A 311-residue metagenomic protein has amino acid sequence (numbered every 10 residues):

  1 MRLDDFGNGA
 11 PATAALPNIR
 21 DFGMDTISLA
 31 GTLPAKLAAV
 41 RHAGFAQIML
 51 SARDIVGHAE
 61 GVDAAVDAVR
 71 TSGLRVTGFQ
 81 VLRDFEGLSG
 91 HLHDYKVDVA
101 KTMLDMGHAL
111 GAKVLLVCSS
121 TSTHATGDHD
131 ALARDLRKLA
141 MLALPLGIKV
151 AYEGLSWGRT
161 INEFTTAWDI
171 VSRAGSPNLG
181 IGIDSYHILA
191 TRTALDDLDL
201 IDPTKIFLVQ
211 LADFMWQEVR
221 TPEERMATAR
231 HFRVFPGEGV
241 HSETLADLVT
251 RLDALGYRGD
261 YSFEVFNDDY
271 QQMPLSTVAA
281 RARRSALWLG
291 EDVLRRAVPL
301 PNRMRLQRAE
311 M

Functional and structural regions predicted by a protein language model:
R2, G7, L16-N18, P34 (+7 more regions): Active-site acidic/histidine proton-transfer and metal-coordination neighborhood in alpha/beta enzyme cores
P11-P17, L37-A43, G57-G78, V99-G111 (+4 more regions): Acidic (Asp/Glu)-rich catalytic clusters
D21, I48, K138-G239, V293-L294: Acidic/histidine-rich catalytic cores of soluble enzymes
T26-P34, L50-A64, D84-D94, T121-D130 (+5 more regions): Acidic-and-aromatic substrate-binding clefts and catalytic sites of carbohydrate-active enzymes
V40, I48, V69, G107 (+6 more regions): Conserved, mostly hydrophobic/aromatic
M49, G78-Q80, L116, A151 (+2 more regions): Conserved beta-strand positions in the central sheet of alpha/beta enzyme cores
T123-A125, R159, A190, F214-R230 (+2 more regions): Flexible glycine/acidic-rich beta-alpha junction loops that bind and position SAM and/or redox cofactors in anaerobic
M273-V298: C-terminal helical cap(s) of enzyme catalytic domains, especially alpha/beta-barrels
